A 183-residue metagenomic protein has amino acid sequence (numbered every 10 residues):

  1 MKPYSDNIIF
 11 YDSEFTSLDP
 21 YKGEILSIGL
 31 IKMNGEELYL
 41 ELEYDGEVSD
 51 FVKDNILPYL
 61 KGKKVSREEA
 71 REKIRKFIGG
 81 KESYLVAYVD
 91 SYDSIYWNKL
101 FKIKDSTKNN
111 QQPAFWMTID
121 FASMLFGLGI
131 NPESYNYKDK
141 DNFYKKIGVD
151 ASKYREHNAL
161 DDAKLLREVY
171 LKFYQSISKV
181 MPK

Functional and structural regions predicted by a protein language model:
K2, D6-N7, Y21-L26, K32-L57 (+1 more regions): Metal-dependent phosphoesterase core characteristic of DEDDh/y 3'-5' exonuclease domains
D6-T16: Two-metal-ion RNase H-like nuclease active-site motif
I56-K64: Glycine-rich phosphate-binding "P-loop"
K64-R71, L160-K164: Generic detection of long, well-ordered alpha-helical segments
R67-E82: Short, basic/hydrophobic alpha-helical segments
